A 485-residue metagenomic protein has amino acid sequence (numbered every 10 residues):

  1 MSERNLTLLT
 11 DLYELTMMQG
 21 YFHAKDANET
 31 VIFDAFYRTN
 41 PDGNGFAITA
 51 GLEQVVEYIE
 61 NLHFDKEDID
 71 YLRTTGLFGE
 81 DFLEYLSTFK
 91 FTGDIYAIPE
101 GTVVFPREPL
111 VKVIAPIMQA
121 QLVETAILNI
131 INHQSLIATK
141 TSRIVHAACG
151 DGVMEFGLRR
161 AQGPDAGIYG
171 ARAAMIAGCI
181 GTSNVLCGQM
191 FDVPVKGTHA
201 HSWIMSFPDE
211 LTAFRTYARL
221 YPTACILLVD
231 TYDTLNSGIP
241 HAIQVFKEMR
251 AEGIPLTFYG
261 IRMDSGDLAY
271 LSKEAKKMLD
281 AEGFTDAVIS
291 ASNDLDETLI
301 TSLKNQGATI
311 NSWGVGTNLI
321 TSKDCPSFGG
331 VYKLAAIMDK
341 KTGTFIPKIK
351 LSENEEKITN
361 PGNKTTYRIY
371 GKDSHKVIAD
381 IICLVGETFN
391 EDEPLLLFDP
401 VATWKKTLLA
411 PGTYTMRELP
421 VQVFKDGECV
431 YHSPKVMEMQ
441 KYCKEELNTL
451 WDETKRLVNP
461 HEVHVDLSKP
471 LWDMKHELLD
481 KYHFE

Functional and structural regions predicted by a protein language model:
M1-T223, R250-A251, K333-E485: Ordered alpha/beta subdomains of enzyme catalytic regions
S202-V385: Glycine-rich phosphate/ribose-binding loops and adjacent secondary-structure elements that form binding surfaces
